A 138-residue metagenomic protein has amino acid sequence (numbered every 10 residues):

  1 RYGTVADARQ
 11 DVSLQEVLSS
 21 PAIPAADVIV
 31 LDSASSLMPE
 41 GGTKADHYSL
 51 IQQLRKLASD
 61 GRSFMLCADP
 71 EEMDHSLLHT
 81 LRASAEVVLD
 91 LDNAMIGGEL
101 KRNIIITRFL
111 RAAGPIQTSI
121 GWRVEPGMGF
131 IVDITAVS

Functional and structural regions predicted by a protein language model:
R1-P39: Conserved inter-motif catalytic segment of the P-loop NTP-binding fold
D11, Q15, H47-I51, L78 (+2 more regions): Amphipathic alpha-helical transducer elements in NTP-driven molecular machines
E16, S20-A25, G121-S138: NTP-binding/hydrolysis catalytic cores, primarily Walker-type P-loop NTPases
L37-E40, M73-H75: Short, well-ordered, mixed-charge alpha-helical segments that flank or form enzyme active sites
G41, A45-E71: Substrate-engagement module of ASCE P-loop NTPases
L66-G129: Phosphate-binding/switch region of NTP-binding enzymes
